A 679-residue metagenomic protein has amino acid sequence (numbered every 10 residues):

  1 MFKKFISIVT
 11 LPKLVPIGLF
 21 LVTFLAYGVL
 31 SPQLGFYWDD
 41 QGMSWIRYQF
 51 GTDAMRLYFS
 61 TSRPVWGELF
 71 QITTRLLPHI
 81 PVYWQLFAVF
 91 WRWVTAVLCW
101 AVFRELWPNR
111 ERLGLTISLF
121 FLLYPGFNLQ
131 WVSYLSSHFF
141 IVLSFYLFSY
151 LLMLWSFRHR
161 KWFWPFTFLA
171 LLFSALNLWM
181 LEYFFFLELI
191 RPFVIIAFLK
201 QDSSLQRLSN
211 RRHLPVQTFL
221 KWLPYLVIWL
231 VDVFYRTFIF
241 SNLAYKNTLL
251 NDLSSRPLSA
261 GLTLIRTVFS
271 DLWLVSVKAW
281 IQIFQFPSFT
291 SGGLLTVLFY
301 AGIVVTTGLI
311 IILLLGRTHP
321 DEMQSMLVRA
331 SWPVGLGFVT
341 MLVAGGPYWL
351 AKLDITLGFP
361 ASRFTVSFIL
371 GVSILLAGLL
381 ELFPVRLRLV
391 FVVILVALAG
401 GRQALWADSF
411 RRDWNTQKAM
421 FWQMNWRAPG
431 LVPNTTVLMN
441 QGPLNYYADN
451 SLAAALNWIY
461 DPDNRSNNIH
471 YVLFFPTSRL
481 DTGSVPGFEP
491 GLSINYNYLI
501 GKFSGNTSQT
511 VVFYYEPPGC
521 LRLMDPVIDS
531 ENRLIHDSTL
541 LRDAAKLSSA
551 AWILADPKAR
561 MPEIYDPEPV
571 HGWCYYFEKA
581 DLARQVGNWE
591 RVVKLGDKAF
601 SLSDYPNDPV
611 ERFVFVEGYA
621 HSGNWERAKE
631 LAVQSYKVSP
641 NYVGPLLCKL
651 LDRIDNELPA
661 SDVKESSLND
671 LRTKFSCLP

Functional and structural regions predicted by a protein language model:
M1-Y471, G501-N506, C520: Polytopic membrane enzymes that build or remodel cell-surface glycoconjugates and lipids
A428-P433, Q441-P679: C-terminal luminal/periplasmic domains and tails of membrane-associated envelope-modifying transferases
